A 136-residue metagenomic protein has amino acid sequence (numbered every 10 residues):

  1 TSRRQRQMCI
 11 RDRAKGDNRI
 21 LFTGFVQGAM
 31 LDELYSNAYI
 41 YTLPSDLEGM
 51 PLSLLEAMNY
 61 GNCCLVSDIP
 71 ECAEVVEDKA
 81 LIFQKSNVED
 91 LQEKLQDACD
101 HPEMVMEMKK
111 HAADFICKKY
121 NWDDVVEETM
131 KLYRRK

Functional and structural regions predicted by a protein language model:
T1-R6, I10: Single conserved hydrophobic/aromatic residue that forms the stacking wall/gate of nucleotide- or nucleobase-binding
R11-V26: Nucleotide-activated donor-binding/catalytic signature segment of Leloir-type glycosyltransferases, i.e., the conserved
F25-V26, E33-A38: Short alpha-helical donor nucleotide-sugar binding micro-motif in glycosyltransferases
P44-D46: Aromatic "clamp/platform" in nucleotide-sugar-dependent glycosyltransferases that forms part of the donor/acceptor
C63-V66: Short hydrophobic beta-strand element within catalytic cores of glycosyltransferases and related nucleotide-activated
I69-I82: Short acidic/histidine- and often glycine-rich active-site loop of Leloir-type glycosyltransferases that engages
L81-V88, D97-P102: Conserved acidic donor-binding segment of nucleotide-sugar-dependent glycosyltransferases
E103-Y133: A charged, aromatic-enriched C-terminal amphipathic alpha-helix characteristic of glycosyltransferases across folds
